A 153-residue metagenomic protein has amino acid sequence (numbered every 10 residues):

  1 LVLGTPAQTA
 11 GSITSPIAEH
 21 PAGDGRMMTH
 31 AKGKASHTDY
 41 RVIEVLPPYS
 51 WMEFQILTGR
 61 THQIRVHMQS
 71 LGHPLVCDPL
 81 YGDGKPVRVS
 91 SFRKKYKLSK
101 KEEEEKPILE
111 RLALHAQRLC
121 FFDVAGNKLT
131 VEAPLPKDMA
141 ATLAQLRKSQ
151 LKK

Functional and structural regions predicted by a protein language model:
L1-K153: RNA pseudouridine synthases
